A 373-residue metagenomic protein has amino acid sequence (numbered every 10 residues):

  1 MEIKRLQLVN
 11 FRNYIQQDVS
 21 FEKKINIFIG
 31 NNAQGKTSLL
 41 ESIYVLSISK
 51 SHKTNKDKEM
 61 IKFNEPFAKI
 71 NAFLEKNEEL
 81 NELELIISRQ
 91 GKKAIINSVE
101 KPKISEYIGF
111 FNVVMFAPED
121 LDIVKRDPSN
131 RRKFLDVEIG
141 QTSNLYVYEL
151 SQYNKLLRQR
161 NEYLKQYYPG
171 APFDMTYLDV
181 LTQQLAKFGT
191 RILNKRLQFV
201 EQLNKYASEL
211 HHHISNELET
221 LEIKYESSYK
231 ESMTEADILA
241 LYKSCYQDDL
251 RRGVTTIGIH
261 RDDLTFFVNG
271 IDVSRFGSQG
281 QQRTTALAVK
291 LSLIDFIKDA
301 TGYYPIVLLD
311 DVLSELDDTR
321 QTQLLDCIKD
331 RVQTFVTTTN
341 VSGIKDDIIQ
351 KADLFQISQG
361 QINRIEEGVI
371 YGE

Functional and structural regions predicted by a protein language model:
M1-N31, P172-I306, E315, T319 (+4 more regions): Conserved NTPase motor "head" modules and their coupling/switch loops across ABC/AAA+ ATPases, GTPases, and GHKL ATPases
K36: Conserved lysine of the Walker
Y44: Helix-to-loop junction immediately C-terminal to a conserved catalytic motif
I48-V124, P128-N130, I139-T142, Y146 (+2 more regions): Nucleotide-state sensing region of NTPase/ATPase domains
A72, Q333-N340: Structural recognition of the conserved hydrophobic beta-strand(s) that form the central parallel beta-sheet of P-loop
E106-V113, A117-Q183, K187, I365: A conserved P-loop NTPase coupling/switch region
D310-V312: Walker B catalytic acidic pair
